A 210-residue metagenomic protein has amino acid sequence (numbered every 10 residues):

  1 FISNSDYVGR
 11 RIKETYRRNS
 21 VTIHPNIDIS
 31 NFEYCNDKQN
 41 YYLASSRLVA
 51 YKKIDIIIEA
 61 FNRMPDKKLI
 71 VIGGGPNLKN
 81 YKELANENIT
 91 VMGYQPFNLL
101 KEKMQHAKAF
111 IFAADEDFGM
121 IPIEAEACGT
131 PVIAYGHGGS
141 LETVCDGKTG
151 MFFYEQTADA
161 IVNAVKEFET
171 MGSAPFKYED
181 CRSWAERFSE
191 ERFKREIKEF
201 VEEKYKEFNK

Functional and structural regions predicted by a protein language model:
F1-E33: Donor nucleotide-sugar binding/catalytic pocket of nucleotide-sugar-dependent glycosyltransferases
Y34-K52, I58-M64, I70-I72: Conserved donor-binding/catalytic core segment of Leloir-type glycosyltransferases
K79-K101: Nucleotide-activated donor-binding/catalytic signature segment of Leloir-type glycosyltransferases, i.e., the conserved
E102-A107, A125, I197: Short alpha-helical donor nucleotide-sugar binding micro-motif in glycosyltransferases
Q105-D117, T130: Acidic donor-binding loop of glycosyltransferase active sites
P131-Y135, V144: Short hydrophobic beta-strand element within catalytic cores of glycosyltransferases and related nucleotide-activated
D146-G147, M151-D159, E167-S173: Conserved acidic donor-binding segment of nucleotide-sugar-dependent glycosyltransferases
Q156, S173-K210: A charged, aromatic-enriched C-terminal amphipathic alpha-helix characteristic of glycosyltransferases across folds
